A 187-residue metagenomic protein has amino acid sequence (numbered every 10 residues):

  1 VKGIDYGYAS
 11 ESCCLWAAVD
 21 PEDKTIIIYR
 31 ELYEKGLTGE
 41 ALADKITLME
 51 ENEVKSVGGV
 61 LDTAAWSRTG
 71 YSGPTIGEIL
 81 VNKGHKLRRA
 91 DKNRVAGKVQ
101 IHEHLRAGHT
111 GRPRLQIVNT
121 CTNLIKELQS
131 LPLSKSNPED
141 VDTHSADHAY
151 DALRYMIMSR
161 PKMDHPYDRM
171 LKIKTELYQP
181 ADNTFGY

Functional and structural regions predicted by a protein language model:
V1-Y8, D62: Two-metal-ion RNase H-like nuclease active-site motif
Y8, V19-P21, I157, P161: Hydrophobic/aromatic-lined pockets within catalytic cores
S12, V57, Y150: Residue-level detector of short, conserved catalytic/binding motifs and their immediate flanks
S12-A18, R154: Short beta-strand scaffold segments in enzyme catalytic cores
L15, E22-D140, M163-D164, K172-Y187: Mg2+-dependent endonuclease catalytic cores in nucleic-acid-processing enzymes, primarily RNase H-like
D140-R169: Acidic, Mg2+-coordinating catalytic module of metal-dependent nucleases/exonucleases that use a two-metal-ion mechanism
